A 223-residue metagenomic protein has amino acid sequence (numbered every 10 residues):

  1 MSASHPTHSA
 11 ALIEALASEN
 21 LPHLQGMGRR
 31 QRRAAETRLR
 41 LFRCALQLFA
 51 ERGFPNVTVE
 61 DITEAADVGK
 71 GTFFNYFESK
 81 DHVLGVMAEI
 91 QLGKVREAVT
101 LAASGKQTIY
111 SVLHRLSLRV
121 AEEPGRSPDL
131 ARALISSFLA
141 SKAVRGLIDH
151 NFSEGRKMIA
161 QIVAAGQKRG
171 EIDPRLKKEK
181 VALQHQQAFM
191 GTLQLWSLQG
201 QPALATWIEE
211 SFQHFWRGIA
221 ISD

Functional and structural regions predicted by a protein language model:
M1-R52, N56-V68, H82: Basic, helix-initiating cap at the start of DNA-binding domains
H5, R145, Q167-Q213: Hydrophobic/aromatic-rich alpha-helical bundle segments in the mid-to-C-terminal region
A35-R43, P55-N56, D67, Y76-T100 (+2 more regions): An amphipathic alpha-helix adjacent to DNA-recognition modules
G71: Key DNA-contact positions within bacterial/archaeal DNA-binding proteins
V86, E97-D129, K178, A182-H185 (+1 more regions): Hydrophobic alpha-helical connector segments
R96, R126, A143-R169, E179-L183 (+1 more regions): Amphipathic alpha-helical packing segments from all-alpha helical-bundle domains
V120, L134-I135, H185, F189 (+1 more regions): Short alpha-helical scaffolding segments that buttress acidic/His motifs in well-ordered protein cores
E123-R145, L198: Amphipathic alpha-helical segments used for helix-helix packing
